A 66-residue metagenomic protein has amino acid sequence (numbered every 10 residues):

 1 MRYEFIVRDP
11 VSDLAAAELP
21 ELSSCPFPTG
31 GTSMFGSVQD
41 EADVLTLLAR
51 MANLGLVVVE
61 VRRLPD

Functional and structural regions predicted by a protein language model:
M1-D66: Long, contiguous binding/interaction regions
